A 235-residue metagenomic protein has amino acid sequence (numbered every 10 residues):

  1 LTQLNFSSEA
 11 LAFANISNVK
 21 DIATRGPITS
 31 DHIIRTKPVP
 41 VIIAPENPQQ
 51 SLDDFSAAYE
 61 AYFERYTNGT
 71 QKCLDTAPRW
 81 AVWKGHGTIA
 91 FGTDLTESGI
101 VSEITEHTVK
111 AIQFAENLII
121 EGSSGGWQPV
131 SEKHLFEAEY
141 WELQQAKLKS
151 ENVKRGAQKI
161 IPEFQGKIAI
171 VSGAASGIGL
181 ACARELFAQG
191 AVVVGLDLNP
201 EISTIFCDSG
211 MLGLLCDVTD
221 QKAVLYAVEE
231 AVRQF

Functional and structural regions predicted by a protein language model:
L1-A169, A181: Glycine-rich flexible loops
I161-V194: Canonical Rossmann dinucleotide-binding motif of NAD(H)/NADP(H)-dependent dehydrogenases/reductases, specifically
L196, L214: The conserved SAM/SAH-binding core of class I Rossmann-like methyltransferase domains, concentrating on the hydrophobic
L198-I202: Helix N-cap at the beta1-alpha1 junction of Rossmann-like dinucleotide-binding domains, i.e., the first residues
T204-F206: Short alpha-helix adjacent to the SAM-binding motif of class I
G210-M211: Short, conserved active-site loop motifs that form the nucleotide-linked donor/cofactor pocket
L215-E229: The beta1-alpha1 cofactor-binding region of Rossmann-like NAD(H)/NADP(H)-dependent oxidoreductases
E230-F235: A glycine-rich helix->loop->beta "capping" turn within Rossmann-like NAD(P)(H)-dependent oxidoreductase domains
